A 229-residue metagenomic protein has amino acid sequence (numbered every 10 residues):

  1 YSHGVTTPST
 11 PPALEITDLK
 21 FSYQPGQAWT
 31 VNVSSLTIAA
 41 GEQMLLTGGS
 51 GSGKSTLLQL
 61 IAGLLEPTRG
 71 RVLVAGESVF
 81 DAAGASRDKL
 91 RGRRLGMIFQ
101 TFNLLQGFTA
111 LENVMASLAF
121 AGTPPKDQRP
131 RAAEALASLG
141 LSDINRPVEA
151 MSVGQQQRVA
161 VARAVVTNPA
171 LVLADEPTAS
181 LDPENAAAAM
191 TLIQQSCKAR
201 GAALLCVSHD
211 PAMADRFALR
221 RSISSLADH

Functional and structural regions predicted by a protein language model:
A62: Helix-to-loop junction immediately C-terminal to a conserved catalytic motif
G70-D81: Conserved ABC transporter NBD signature motif
V79-G96: ABC ATPase NBD coupling module
A135-E149: Conserved ABC nucleotide-binding domain
P147-Q157: Conserved ABC ATPase signature
N168: Conserved catalytic motifs of ABC-family nucleotide-binding domains
V172-D175: Catalytic Walker B motif of ABC-type/P-loop ATPase nucleotide-binding domains
